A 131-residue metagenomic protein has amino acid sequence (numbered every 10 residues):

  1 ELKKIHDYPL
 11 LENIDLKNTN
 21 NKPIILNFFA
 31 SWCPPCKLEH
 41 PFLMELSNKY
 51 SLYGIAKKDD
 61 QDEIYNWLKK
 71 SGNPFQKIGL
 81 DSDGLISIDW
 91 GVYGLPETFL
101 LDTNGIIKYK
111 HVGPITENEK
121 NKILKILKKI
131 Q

Functional and structural regions predicted by a protein language model:
E1-N18: N-terminal "domain-start" segment that seeds a small globular fold
D15-K37, L43: Short active-site neighborhood of thiol/selenol oxidoreductases, capturing the structured segment around
I25-L26, L52, T98: Hydrophobic beta-strand anchors of alpha/beta hydrolase catalytic cores
F28, I55-K57, T103: Cofactor-binding loop segments of dinucleotide-utilizing enzymes, especially the Rossmann-like FAD- and NAD(P)+-binding
K37-S71, S82-I88: Structural microenvironment flanking redox-active thiols in thiol-disulfide oxidoreductases
Y50, Q76-K77: Short, conserved active-site loop motifs that form the nucleotide-linked donor/cofactor pocket
K69-P74, D81-I126: Thiol/disulfide oxidoreductase modules built on the thioredoxin-like
L127-Q131: Short, solvent-exposed cationic patches
